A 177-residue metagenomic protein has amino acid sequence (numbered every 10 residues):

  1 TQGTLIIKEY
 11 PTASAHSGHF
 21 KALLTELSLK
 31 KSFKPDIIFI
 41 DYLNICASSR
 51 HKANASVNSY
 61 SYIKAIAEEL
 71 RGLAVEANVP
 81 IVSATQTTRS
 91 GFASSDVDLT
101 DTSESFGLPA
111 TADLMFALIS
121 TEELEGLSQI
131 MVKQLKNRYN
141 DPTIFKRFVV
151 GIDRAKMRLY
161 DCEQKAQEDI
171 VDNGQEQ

Functional and structural regions predicted by a protein language model:
T1-S56: Conserved inter-motif catalytic segment of the P-loop NTP-binding fold
G18-I38, V75-A77, R89-Q177: C-terminal regions of RecA-like/P-loop NTPase motor modules
I45-A47, T88-G91: Short, active-site-adjacent cap segments at secondary-structure transitions
N54-Y62, T100: Alpha-helix N-cap and loop-to-helix initiation/capping positions
Y62-E69: Hydrophobic alpha-helical membrane-association signature
G72: C-terminal substrate/ligand-recognition segments
P80: Residue-level detector of anion-binding/catalytic polar loops
S83-Q86: Conserved H-loop
